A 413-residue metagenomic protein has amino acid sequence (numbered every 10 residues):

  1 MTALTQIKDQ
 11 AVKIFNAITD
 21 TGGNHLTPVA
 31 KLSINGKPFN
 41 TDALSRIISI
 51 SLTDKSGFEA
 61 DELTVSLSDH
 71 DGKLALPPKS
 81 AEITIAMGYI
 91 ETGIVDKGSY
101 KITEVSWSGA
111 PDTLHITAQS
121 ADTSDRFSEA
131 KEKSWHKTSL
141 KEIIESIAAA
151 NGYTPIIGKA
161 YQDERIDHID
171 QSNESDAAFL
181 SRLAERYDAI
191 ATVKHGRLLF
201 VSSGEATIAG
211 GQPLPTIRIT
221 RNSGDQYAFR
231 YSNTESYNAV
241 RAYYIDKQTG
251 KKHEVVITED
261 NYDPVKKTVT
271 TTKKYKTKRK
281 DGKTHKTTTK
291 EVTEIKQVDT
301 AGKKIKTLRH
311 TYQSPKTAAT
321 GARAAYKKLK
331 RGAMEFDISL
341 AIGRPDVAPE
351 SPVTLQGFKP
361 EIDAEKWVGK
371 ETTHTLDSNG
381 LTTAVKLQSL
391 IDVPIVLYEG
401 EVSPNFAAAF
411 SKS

Functional and structural regions predicted by a protein language model:
M1-D125, G224, E335: Assembly/oligomerization scaffold segments
T2, D9, T113-D122, K159-S236: Short beta-strand-centered interaction patches in the first periplasmic/extracellular domains of large envelope
R46, I50-P77, G224-S413: An acidic/polar, Gly/Ser/Thr-rich interaction patch typically located in mid-to-C-terminal regions of proteins
M87-Y89, S202, G357: Conserved "cap/hinge" positions at secondary-structure junctions
Y100-S108, K133, E205-T207, K366-S378: Short, compositionally biased
S108-P111, S139-I156, S314-T320: Glycine-rich, acidic and aromatic/proline-enriched surface loops and short helix-turn segments that act as binding
T123-K131, I143-D170: N-terminal export/assembly leaders
T138-A150, N173-E185, Y237, Y243-I245: Polar, S/T/G-rich
